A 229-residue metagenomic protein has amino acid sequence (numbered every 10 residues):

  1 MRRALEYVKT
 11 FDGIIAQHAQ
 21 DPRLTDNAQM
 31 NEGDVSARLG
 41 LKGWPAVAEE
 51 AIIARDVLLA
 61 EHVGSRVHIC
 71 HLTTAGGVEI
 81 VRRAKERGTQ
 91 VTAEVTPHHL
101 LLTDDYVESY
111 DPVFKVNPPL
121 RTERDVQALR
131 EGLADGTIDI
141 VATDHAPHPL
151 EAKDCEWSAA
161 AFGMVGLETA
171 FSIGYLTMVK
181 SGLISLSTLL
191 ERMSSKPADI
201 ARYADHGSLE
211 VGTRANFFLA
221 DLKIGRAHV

Functional and structural regions predicted by a protein language model:
M1-V141: Histidine/acidic residue-rich metal-binding segments in metalloenzymes
R38-R66, V113, G132-A134, D139-V141 (+1 more regions): His/Asp/Glu-enriched, well-ordered alpha-helical/loop segment that forms or immediately abuts the divalent-metal
G76, H99, P147-P149, G225: Glycine-rich nucleotide phosphate-binding loop and flanking beta-alpha elements of Rossmann-like dinucleotide-binding
T96-H98, M164, I224: Short, acidic/turn-prone active-site loops that include or flank metal/cofactor- and phosphate-binding residues
A227-V229: Conserved small/polar residues in nucleotide/adenosyl-binding loops
